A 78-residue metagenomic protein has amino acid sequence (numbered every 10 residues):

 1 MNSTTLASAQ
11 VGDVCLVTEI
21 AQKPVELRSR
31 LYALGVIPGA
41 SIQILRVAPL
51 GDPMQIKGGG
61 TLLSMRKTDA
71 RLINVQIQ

Functional and structural regions predicted by a protein language model:
N2, E26-R30: Short alpha-helix capping/helix-loop boundary micro-motifs
L6, L31-G35, P53: Short, surface-exposed secondary-structure edge patches
S8, E19, I44-R46: A residue-level detector for short acidic-glycine micro-motifs
G12-D13, A48-Q78: C-terminal structural segments of small proteins and small subunits
V14-L27: Short, structured beta-strand/loop micro-motifs enriched in basic residues and often containing a Trp
I37-I44: Conserved beta-strand/loop element in small beta-rich adapter and peptidoglycan-binding domains
